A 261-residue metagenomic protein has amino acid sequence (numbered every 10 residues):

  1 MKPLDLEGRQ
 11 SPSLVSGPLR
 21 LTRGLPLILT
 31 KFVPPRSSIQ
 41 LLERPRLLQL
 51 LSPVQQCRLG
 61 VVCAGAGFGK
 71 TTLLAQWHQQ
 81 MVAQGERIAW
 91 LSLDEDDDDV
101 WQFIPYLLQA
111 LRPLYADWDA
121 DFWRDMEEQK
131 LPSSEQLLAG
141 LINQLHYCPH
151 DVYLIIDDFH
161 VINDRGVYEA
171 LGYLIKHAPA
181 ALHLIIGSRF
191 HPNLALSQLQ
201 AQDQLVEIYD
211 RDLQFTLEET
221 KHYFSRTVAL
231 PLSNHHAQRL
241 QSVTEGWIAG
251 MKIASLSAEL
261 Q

Functional and structural regions predicted by a protein language model:
K2-R20: Interdomain "pre-motor" coupling segment immediately N-terminal to P-loop NTPase/helicase cores
R9-S11, R23-P26, R46-L47, T72-Q76 (+3 more regions): Alpha-helical sensor/transducer elements of the RecA-like P-loop NTPase core
G17-L51, A120-M126, L217, H222: Conserved adenine-nucleotide phosphate-binding loops and their immediately adjacent elements
L59, H78, I104, L108 (+3 more regions): Short, amphipathic alpha-helical segments that act as regulatory/interfacial helices in nucleotide-processing proteins
V62: Hydrophobic anchor at the beta1->P-loop junction of P-loop NTPases
G65: P-loop (Walker A) phosphate-binding loop of NTP-binding proteins
F68, L73-D151, F159-N163: Conserved phosphate-binding/catalytic loops and adjacent sensor/switch elements of nucleotide-binding enzymes, spanning
